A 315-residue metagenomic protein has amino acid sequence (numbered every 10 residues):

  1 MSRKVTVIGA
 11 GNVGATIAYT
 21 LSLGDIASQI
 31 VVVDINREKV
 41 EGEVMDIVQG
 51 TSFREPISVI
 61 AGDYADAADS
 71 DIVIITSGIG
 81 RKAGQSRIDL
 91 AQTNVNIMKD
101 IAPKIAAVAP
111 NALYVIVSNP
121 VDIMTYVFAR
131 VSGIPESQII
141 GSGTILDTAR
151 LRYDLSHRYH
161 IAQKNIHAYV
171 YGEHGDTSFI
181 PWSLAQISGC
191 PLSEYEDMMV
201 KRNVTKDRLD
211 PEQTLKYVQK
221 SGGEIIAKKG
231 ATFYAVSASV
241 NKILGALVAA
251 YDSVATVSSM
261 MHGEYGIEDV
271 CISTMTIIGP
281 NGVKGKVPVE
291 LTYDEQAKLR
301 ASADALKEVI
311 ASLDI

Functional and structural regions predicted by a protein language model:
S2-V5: Extreme N-terminal starter segment of soluble prokaryotic enzymes
A10-G11: Glycine-rich Rossmann-fold phosphate-binding loop(s) that bind the pyrophosphate of adenine dinucleotide cofactors
G14-A15: N-terminal Rossmann-fold NAD(P) dinucleotide-binding loop
L23-S28, G133-P135: Conserved S-adenosyl-L-methionine
Q29, V33-D71, Q85, K307-I315: Conserved N-terminal Rossmann-fold NAD(P) cofactor-binding segment
S52-A112: Rossmann-like NAD(P)-binding element
S86-Y153: Rossmann-like NAD(P)(H) cofactor-binding subdomain of soluble oxidoreductases
I134-Q138, T148-I315: C-terminal substrate-binding/catalytic lobe of Rossmann-fold NAD(P)-dependent dehydrogenases
